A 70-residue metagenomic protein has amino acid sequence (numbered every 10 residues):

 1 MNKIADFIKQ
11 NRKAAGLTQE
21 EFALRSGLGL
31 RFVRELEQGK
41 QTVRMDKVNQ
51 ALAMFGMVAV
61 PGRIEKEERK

Functional and structural regions predicted by a protein language model:
M1-K13: A short, Lys/Arg-rich alpha-helix, primarily the initiator
F7, T18, R44-K47: Residues that mark the N-terminal boundary/hinge immediately upstream of a DNA-recognition element
Q10, A14, M54-M57: Conserved amphipathic alpha-helical interaction elements at protein-protein interfaces in regulatory, energy-coupling
L17-R34: Short alpha-helical DNA-recognition segment
D46-G62: DNA major-groove recognition helix of helix-turn-helix/homeodomain DNA-binding modules
E67-K70: Helix-turn-helix/homeodomain-like alpha-helical modules used for DNA recognition and transcription-factor dimerization
